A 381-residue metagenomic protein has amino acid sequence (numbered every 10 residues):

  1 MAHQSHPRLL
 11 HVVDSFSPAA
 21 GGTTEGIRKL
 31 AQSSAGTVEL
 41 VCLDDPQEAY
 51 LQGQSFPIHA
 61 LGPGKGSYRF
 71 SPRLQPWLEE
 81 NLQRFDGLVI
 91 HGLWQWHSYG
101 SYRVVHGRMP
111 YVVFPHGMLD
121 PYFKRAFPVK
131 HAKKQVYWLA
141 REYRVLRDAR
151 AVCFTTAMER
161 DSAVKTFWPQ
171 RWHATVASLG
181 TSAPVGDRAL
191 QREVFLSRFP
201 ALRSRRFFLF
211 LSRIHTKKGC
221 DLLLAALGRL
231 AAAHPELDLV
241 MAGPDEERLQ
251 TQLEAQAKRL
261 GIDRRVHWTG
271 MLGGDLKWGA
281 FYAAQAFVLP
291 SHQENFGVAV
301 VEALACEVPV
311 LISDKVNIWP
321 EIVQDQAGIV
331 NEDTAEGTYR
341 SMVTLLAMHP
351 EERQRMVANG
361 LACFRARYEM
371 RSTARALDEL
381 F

Functional and structural regions predicted by a protein language model:
L10, C153, T181, L196 (+3 more regions): Conserved donor-binding/catalytic core segment of Leloir-type glycosyltransferases
L43-Q47, T181-S182, L211, D238-E254 (+1 more regions): Glycosyltransferase donor-sugar binding loop
L119, K134-V152: Membrane-proximal helix-turn-helix segments that form the acceptor-binding/catalytic region of lipid-linked
D148, R160-S182: Helix-loop-beta element that forms the nucleotide-linked donor phosphate-binding surface in glycosyltransferases
R248-T251, D263-G273, A280: Active-site donor-binding acidic/aromatic loop of nucleotide-activated sugar and phosphosugar transferases involved
H292: Aromatic "clamp/platform" in nucleotide-sugar-dependent glycosyltransferases that forms part of the donor/acceptor
P309-S313: Short hydrophobic beta-strand element within catalytic cores of glycosyltransferases and related nucleotide-activated
G328-E336, L345-P350: Conserved acidic donor-binding segment of nucleotide-sugar-dependent glycosyltransferases
